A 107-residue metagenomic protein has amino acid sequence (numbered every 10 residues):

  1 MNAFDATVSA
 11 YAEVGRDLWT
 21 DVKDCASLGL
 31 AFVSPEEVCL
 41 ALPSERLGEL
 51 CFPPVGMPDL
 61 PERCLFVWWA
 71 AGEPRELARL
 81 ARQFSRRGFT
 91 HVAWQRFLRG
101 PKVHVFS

Functional and structural regions predicted by a protein language model:
M1-E62, T90-A93: Non-catalytic substrate-recognition and accessory regions of acyl/acetyltransferase enzymes
E49-S107: Acyl-donor binding region in acyl/amide transferases
